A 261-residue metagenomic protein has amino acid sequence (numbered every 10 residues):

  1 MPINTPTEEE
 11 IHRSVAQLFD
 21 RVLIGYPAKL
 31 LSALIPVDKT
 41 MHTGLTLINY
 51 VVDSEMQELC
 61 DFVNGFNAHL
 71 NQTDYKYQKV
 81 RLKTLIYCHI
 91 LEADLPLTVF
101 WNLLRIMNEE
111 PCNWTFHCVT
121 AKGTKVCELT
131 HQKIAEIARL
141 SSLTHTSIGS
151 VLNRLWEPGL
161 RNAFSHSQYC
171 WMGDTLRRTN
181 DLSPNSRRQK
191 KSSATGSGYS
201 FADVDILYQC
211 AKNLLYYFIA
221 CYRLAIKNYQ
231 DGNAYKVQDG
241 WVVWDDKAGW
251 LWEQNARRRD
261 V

Functional and structural regions predicted by a protein language model:
M1-L152, K191-V261: Amphipathic alpha-helical interface segments
G149-N180: Histidine-centered, metal-coordinating catalytic motifs and their short helical/loop contexts
S165, R178-A202: Amphipathic alpha-helical/coiled-coil segments positioned at domain termini
